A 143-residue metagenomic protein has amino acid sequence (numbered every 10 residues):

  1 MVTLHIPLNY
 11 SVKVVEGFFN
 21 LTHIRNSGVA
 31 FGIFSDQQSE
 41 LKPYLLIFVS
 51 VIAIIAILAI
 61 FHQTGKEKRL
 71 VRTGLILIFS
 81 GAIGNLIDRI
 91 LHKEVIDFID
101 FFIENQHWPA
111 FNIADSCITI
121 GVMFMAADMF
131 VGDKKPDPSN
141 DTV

Functional and structural regions predicted by a protein language model:
M1-V143: Alpha-helical transmembrane bundles and membrane-interface segments of multipass inner-membrane proteins
